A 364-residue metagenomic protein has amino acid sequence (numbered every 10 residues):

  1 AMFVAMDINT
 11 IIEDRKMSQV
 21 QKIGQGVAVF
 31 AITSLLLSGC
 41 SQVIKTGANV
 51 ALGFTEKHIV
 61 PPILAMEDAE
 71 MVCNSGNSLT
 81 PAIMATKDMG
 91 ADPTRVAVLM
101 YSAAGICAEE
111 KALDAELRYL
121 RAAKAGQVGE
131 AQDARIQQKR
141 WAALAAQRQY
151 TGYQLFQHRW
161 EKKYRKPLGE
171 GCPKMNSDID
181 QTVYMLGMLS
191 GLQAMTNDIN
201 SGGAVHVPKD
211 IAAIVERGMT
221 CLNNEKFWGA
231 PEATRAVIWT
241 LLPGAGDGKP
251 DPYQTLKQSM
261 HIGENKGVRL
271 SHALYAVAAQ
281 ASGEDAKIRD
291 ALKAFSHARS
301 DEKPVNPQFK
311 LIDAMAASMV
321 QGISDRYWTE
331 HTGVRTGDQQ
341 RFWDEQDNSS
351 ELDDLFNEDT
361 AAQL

Functional and structural regions predicted by a protein language model:
R15-A28: Bacterial N-terminal signal peptides that target proteins for export
L37-G39: C-terminal motif of bacterial Sec signal peptides marking the signal peptidase cleavage site
S41-E225, D285-L364: N-terminal alpha-helical interaction modules that lie
L99-Y101, E232, H272-Y275, A316: TPR repeat positional signature
G191-T196, W228-R235, K266-L270: Generic helix N-cap/helix-start motif at coil->alpha-helix transitions
N224-I262: Alpha-helical adaptor scaffolds
A236, A276-A279, D325: Conserved small-residue packing positions in alpha-helical repeats and bundles
G246-S300: Intrinsically disordered, low-complexity segments enriched in Gly and acidic/Ser/Thr residues that form flexible
